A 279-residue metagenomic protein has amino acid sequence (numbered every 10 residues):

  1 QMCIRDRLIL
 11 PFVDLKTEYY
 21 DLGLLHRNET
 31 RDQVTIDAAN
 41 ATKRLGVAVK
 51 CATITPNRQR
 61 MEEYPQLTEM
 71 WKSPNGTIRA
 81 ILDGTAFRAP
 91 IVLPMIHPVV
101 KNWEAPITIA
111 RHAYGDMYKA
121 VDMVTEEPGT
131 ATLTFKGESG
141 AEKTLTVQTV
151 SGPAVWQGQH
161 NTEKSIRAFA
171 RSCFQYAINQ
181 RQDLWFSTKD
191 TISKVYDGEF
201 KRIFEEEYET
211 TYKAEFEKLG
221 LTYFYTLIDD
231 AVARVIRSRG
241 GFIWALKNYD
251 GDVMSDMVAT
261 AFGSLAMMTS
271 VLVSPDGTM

Functional and structural regions predicted by a protein language model:
M2-I4: Short, small-residue-biased leader/transition segments that mark boundaries at the very start of proteins
V13-L25: A short beta-strand-loop structural module common to alpha/beta enzyme folds
D21, Y196, F200-W244, N248 (+1 more regions): Active-site rim loops that border cofactor/substrate pockets in soluble metabolic enzymes
H26, V235-M279: Glycine-rich phosphate/nucleotide-binding loop
R27-E138, E142, Y249-V253: N-terminal glycine-rich phosphate/adenylate-binding segment common to multiple enzyme folds
N40-K43, P98-W103, Q148, A177-I178 (+3 more regions): Solvent-exposed alpha-helices and their adjacent loops that cap or buttress functional pockets in soluble metabolic
E126, F135-R171: An N-terminal, well-structured beta->alpha segment
H160-E209, I228: Active-site pocket-lining segments that scaffold enzyme catalytic pockets across diverse folds
